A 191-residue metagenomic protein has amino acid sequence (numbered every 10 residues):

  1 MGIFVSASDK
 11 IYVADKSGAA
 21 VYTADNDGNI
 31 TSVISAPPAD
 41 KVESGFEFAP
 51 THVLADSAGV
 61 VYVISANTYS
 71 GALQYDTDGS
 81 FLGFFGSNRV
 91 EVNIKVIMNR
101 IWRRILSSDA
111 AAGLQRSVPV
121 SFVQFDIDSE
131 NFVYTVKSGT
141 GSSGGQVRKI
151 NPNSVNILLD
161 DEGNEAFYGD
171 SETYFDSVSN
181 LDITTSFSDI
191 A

Functional and structural regions predicted by a protein language model:
M1-A191: Eukaryotic scaffold repeat domains enriched in small/polar residues
